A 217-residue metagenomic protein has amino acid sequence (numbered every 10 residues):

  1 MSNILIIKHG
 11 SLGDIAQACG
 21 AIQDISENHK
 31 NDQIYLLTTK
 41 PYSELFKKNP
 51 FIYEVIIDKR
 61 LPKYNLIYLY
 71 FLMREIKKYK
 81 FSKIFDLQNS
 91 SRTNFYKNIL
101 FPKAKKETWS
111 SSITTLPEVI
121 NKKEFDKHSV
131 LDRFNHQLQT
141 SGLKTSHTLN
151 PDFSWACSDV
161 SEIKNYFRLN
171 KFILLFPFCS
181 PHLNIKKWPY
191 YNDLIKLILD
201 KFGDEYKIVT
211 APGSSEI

Functional and structural regions predicted by a protein language model:
M1-L12, L175: Nucleotide-activated donor-dependent transferases that construct or modify glycoconjugates
N3, D32-Y35, K105-K106, E205-I208: Residues at the starts of beta-strands that form the adenosine-phosphate
I7-C19, L45, S180-W188: A short, glycine/small-residue-rich beta-strand->loop->alpha-helix junction that serves as a flexible
I15-E27, P41-E44, L194: Short amphipathic alpha-helix
Q33-L66: Conserved nucleotide-sugar phosphate-binding/catalytic loop shared by glycosyltransferases and other
T39-S43, R92, I113-T114, G213-E216: Short, polar loop motifs at secondary-structure junctions
I56-D152, F172-P181: Conserved nucleotide-diphosphate donor binding/catalytic pocket of glycan-assembly enzymes
D152-I217: Active-site donor-nucleotide binding/catalytic segment of nucleotide-sugar enzymes
